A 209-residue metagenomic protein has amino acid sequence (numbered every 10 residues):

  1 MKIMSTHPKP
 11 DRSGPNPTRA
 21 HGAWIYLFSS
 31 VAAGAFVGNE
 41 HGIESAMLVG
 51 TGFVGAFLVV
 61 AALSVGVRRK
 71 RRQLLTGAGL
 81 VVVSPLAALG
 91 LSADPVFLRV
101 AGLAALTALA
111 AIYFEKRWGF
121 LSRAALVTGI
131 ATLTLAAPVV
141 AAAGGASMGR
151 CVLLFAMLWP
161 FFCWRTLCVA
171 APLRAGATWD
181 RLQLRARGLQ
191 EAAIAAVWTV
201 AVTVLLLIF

Functional and structural regions predicted by a protein language model:
S5-S13, V59-R69, T107-S122, C163-Q183: C-terminal ends of transmembrane helices
G14-T18, A171-F209: C-terminal transmembrane helix-loop-helix hairpin of multi-pass membrane proteins
P15-E40, I130-L135, A193-V200: The first (N-terminal) embedded transmembrane alpha-helix
A20-A23, R69-G79, L121-T132: Cytoplasmic-side transmembrane-helix entry/capping segments in multi-pass membrane proteins
A33-G50, L86-R99, L135-F155, T203-F209: Helix-coil boundary and interhelical linker segments in multi-pass alpha-helical membrane proteins
G42-L89: Membrane helical hairpin/interfacial module
P85-A88, V96, V100-V140: Intramembrane alpha-helical segments
F120, V127-W179: Generic multipass alpha-helical transmembrane bundles of integral membrane proteins
